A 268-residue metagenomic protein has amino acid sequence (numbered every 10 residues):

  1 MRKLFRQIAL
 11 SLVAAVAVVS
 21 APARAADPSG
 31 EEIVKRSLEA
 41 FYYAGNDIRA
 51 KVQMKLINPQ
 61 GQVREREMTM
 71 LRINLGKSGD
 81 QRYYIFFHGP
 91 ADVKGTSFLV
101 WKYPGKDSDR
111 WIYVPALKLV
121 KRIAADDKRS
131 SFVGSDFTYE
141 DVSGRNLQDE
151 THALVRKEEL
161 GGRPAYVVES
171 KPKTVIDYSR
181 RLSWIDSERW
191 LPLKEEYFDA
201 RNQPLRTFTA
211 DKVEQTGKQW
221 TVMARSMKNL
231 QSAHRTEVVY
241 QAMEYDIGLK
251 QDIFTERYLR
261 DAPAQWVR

Functional and structural regions predicted by a protein language model:
M1-L12: Bacterial N-terminal signal peptides that target proteins for export
V13-V16, S20: Residue-level signal for alpha-helical transmembrane segments in multi-pass membrane proteins
A21-A26: Sec/Tat signal peptide C-region and signal peptidase I cleavage site
S29-A116, A153: N-terminal mature ectodomain segment of secretory-pathway/periplasmic proteins
K35, H88, L99-W101, D109-Y113 (+3 more regions): Gly/Pro-enriched, hydrophobic low-complexity segments that function as extracytoplasmic propeptides/linkers
N74-Q81, R156-P164, Q215-G217: Short, ordered beta-strand-loop transition motifs
G144-E150, K157: Surface-exposed beta-loop interaction hotspot
R257-V267: Short, low-complexity, Pro/Ser/Thr/Gly-rich segments in the mature regions of secreted, periplasmic
